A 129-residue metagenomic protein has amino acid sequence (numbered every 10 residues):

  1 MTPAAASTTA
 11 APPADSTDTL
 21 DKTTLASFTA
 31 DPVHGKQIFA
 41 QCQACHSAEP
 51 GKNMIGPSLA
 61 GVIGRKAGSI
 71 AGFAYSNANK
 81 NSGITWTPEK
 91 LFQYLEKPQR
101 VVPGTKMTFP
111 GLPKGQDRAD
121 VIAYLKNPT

Functional and structural regions predicted by a protein language model:
M1-T8: Short, low-complexity, disordered segments immediately C-terminal to signal peptides in bacterial exported proteins
T8-I38: Electrostatic cytochrome c docking/interface patches
P13-S16, A71-A74, V102: Short, basic/glycine-rich phosphate-binding loops at helix/coil junctions that contact nucleotide phosphates
P32-K36, S47-P88, K106-F109: Gly/Gly-Pro-rich "capping" loops immediately C-terminal to redox-active cysteine motifs in periplasmic/lumenal
G35, F39-A48, V121, L125: The canonical Cys-X-X-Cys-His
T87-T129: C-terminal capping alpha-helices of c-type cytochrome domains
